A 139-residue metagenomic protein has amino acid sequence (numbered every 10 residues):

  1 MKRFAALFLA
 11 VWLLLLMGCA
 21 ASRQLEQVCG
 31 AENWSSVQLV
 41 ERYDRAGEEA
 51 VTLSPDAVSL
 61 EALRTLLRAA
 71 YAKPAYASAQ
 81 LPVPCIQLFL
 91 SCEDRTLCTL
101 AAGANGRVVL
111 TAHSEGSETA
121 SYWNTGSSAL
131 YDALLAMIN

Functional and structural regions predicted by a protein language model:
M1-L9: Positively charged n-region of N-terminal signal peptides that target proteins for export
F8-L16: Bacterial N-terminal signal peptides
C19-N139: Function-determining sites in protein domains
